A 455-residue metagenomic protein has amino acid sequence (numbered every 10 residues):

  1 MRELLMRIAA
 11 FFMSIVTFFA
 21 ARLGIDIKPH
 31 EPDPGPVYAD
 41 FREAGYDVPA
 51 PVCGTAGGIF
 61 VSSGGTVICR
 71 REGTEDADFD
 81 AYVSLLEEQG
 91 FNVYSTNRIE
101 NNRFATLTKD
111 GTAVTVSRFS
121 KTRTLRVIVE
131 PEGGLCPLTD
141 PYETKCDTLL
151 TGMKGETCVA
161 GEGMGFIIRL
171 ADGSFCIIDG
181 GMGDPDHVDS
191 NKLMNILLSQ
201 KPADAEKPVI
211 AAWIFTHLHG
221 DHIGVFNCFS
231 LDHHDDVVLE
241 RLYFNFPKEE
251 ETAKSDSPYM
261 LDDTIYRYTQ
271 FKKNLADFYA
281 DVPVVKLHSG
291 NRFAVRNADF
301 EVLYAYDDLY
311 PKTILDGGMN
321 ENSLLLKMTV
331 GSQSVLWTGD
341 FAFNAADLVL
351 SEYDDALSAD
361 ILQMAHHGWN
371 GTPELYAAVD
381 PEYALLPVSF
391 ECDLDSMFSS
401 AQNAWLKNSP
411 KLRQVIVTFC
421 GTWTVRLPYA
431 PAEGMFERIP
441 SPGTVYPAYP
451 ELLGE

Functional and structural regions predicted by a protein language model:
M1-I27, Y82: Gram-positive cell-envelope targeting signals
G24-E72, E132-C136: Compositionally biased P/S/T/G-rich terminal and signal peptide-adjacent segments that lie outside catalytic cores
V52-G65, T108-L138, H233: Amphipathic N-proximal alpha-helical interface segments
G73-S95: Amphipathic alpha-helical segments
P131-P208, A280, V284-L357, T424-E455: Core dinuclear metal-dependent hydrolase active-site scaffold
G173-C176, D186-E249, E352-W369, D380-A384: Active-site metal-binding motif and surrounding structural segment of the metallo-beta-lactamase
I223-H234, T252-T264, E374-A377, M397-S400: Metal-dependent catalytic neighborhoods of phosphoester/phosphodiester hydrolases
G339, A346, A359-Y429: Internal alpha/beta domain cores that form substrate/cofactor-binding pockets in large enzymes and binding proteins
